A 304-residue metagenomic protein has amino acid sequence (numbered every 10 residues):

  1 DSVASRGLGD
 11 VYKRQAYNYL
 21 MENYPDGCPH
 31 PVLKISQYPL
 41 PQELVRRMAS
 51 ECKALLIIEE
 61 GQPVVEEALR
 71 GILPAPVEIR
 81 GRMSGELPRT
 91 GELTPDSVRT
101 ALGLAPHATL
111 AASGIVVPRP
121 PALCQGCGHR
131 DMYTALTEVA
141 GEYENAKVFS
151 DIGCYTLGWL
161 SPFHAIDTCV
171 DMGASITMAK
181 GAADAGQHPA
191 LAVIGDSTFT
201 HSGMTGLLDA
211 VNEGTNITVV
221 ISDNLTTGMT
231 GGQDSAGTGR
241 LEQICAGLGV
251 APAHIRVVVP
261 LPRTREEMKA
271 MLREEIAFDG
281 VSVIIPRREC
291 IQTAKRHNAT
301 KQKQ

Functional and structural regions predicted by a protein language model:
D1-L8, Y12: Single conserved hydrophobic/aromatic residue that forms the stacking wall/gate of nucleotide- or nucleobase-binding
L20-Y24, E43-V45, E66-G71, G91-T94 (+7 more regions): Short acidic, glycine/serine/threonine-rich loops at helix termini
M21-V32, Q243-A251: Short helix-loop-beta junction
P31-H107, K301: Terminal amphipathic helices with adjacent charged low-complexity linkers/tails
A111, P121-A122, H188, D234-E274: Conserved thiamine diphosphate
I115-P121, Q125-A140: Active-site pocket-lining segments that scaffold enzyme catalytic pockets across diverse folds
K147-G228: Thiamine diphosphate
R273-Q304: Glycine/aspartate-rich loop-and-adjacent alpha/beta segment that forms the canonical ThDP
